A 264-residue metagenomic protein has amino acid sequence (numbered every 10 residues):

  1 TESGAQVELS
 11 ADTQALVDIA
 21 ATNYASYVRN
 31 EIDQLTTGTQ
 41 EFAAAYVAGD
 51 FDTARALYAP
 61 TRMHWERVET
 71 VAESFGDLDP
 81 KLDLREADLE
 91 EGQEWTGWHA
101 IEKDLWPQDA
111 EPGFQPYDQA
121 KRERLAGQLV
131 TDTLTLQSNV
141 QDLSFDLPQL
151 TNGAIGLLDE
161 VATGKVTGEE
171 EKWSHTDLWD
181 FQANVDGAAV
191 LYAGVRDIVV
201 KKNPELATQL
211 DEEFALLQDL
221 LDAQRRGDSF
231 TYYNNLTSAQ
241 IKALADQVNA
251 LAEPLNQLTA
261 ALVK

Functional and structural regions predicted by a protein language model:
E2-K264: Mature extracytoplasmic or organellar-lumen-exposed domains after removal of signal/transit peptides
